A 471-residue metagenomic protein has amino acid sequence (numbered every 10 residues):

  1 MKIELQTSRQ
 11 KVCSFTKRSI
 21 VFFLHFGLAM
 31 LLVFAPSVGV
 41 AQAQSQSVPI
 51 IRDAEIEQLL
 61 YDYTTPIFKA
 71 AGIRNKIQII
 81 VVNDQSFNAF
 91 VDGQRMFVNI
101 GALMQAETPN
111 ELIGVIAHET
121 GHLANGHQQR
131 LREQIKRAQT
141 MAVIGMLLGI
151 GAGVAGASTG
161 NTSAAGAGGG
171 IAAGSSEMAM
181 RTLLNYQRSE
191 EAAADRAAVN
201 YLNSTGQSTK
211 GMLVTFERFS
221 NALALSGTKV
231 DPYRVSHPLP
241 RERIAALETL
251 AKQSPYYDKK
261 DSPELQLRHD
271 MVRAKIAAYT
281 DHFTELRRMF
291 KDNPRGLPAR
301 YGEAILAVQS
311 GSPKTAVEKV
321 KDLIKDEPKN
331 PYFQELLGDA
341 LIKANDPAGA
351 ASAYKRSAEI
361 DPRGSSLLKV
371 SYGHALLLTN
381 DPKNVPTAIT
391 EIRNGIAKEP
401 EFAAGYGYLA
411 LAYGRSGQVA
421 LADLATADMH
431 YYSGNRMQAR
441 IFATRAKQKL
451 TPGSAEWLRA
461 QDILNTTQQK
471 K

Functional and structural regions predicted by a protein language model:
S47, R52-A54, Q58, I79 (+2 more regions): Extracytoplasmic and endomembrane cell-envelope/extracellular-matrix remodeling and assembly machinery
T120-R137, A155: Catalytic Zn2+-binding segment of zinc metalloproteases
P294, P328, P362-R363, P400 (+3 more regions): Short coil turns that delineate tetratricopeptide repeat
S310, A344, T379-P382, S416 (+1 more regions): Structural motif corresponding to the intra-repeat A-B loop/turn of tetratricopeptide repeats
